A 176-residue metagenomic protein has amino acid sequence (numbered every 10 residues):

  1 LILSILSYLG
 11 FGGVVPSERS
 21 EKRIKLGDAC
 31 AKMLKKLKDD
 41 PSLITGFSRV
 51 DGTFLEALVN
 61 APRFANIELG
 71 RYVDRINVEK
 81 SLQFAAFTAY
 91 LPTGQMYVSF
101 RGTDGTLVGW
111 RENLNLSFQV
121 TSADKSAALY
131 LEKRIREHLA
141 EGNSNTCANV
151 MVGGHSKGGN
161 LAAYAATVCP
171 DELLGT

Functional and structural regions predicted by a protein language model:
L1-I5, G154, T176: Short intrinsically disordered, low-complexity coil segments enriched in acidic
L1-R49: N-terminal low-complexity, Ser/Thr- and acidic-residue-enriched intrinsically disordered segments
K35-V150, V168, E172-G175: A conserved cap/lid and substrate-binding interface adjacent to the catalytic center of lipid-processing enzymes
G153-G158, A162: Gly/Ala-rich beta-loop-alpha elbow adjacent to hydrolase catalytic centers
A162-V168: Short glycine-enriched nucleophile-adjacent loop and the immediately C-terminal alpha-helix near the catalytic center
